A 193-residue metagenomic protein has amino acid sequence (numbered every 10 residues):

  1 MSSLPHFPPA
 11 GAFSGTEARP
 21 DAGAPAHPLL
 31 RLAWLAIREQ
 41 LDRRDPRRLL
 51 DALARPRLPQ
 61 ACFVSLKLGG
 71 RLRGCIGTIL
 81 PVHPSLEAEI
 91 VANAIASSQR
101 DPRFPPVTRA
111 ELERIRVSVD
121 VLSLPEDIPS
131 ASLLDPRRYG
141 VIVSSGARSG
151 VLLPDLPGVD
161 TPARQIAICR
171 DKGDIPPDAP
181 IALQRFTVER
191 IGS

Functional and structural regions predicted by a protein language model:
M1-S193: Basic nucleic-acid-binding interfaces
